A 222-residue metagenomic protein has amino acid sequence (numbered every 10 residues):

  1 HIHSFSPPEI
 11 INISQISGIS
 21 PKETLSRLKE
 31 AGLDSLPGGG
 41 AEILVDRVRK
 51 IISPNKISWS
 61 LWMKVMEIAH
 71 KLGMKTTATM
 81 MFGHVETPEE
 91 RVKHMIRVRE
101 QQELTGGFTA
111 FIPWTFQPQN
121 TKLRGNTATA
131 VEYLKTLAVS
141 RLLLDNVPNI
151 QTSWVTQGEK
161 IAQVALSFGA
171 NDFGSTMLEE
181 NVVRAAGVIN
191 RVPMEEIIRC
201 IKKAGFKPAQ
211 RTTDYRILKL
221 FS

Functional and structural regions predicted by a protein language model:
I2-F5, L25-L44, L72, T105-T115 (+1 more regions): Non-cysteine beta-strand/loop elements that form the S-adenosyl-L-methionine
S4-S14, L44, S53, V65-E90 (+2 more regions): Conserved strand-turn element in the central/C-terminal portion of the radical SAM core barrel that lines
P8, A41, F82, L178 (+1 more regions): Residue-level "edge-of-site" marker
Q15-I19, V48-W59, L123-T127, G187: Glycine-rich tight-turn/loop motif centered on a GG-T
G18-R27, Q157-Q163: Short, acidic/polar
P21, W62, R91-M95, Y133: Aromatic/hydrophobic pocket-lining residues that form the small-molecule binding cavity in soluble enzyme cores
K22-E30, S58-K71: Histidine/acidic residue-rich metal-binding segments in metalloenzymes
K71, I96, Q102-S222: Auxiliary Fe-S-binding modules of radical SAM enzymes
